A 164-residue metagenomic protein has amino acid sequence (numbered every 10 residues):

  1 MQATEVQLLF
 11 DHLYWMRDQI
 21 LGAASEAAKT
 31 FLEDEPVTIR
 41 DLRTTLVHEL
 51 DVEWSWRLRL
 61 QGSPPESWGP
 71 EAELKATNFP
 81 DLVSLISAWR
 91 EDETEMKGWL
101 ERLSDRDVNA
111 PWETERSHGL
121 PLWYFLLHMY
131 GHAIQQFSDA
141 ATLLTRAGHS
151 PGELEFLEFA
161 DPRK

Functional and structural regions predicted by a protein language model:
Q7-L74, E113-K164: Short, contiguous alpha-helical
P64-S104: Helix-adjacent hinge/juxtasegments
E101-R116: Acidic catalytic patch
